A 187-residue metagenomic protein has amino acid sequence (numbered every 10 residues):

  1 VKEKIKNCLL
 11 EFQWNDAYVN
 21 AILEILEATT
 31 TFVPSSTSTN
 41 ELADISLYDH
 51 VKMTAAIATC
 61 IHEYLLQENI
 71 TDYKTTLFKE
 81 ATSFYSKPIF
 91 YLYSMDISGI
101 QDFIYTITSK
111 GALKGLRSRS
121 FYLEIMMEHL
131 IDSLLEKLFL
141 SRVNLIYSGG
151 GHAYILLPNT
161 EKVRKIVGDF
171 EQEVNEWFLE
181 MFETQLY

Functional and structural regions predicted by a protein language model:
V1-Y187: Regulatory and interdomain segments flanking nucleotide-handling catalytic cores in signaling/defense enzymes
